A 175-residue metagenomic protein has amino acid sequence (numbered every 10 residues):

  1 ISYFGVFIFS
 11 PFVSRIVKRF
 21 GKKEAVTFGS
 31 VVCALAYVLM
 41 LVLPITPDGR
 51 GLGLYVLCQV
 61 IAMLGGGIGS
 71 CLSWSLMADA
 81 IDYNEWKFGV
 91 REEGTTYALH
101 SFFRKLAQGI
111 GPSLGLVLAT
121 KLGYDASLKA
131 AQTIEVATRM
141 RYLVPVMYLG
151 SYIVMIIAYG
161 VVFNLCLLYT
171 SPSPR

Functional and structural regions predicted by a protein language model:
Y3-F7, P11, G109: Residue-level signature of mid-helix packing/kink "hotspots" within the transmembrane helices of 12-pass Major
S10-K22: Helix-to-loop junctions at the C-terminal end of transmembrane segments in multipass secondary transporters
A25-V26: Juxtamembrane helix-start motifs in multi-pass secondary transporters
C33-D48: C-terminal ends and interior cores of transmembrane alpha-helices in multi-pass membrane transporters/permeases
G53-G69: Hydrophobic core of transmembrane alpha-helices in multi-pass small-molecule transporters, especially MFS/SLC-type
K87-H100: Loop-to-transmembrane helix entry/capping segments in MFS-fold secondary transporters and related SLC/MFSD carriers
T120-L149: A membrane-interface helix-boundary motif in multi-pass transporters
Y169-R175: Conserved small/polar residues in nucleotide/adenosyl-binding loops
